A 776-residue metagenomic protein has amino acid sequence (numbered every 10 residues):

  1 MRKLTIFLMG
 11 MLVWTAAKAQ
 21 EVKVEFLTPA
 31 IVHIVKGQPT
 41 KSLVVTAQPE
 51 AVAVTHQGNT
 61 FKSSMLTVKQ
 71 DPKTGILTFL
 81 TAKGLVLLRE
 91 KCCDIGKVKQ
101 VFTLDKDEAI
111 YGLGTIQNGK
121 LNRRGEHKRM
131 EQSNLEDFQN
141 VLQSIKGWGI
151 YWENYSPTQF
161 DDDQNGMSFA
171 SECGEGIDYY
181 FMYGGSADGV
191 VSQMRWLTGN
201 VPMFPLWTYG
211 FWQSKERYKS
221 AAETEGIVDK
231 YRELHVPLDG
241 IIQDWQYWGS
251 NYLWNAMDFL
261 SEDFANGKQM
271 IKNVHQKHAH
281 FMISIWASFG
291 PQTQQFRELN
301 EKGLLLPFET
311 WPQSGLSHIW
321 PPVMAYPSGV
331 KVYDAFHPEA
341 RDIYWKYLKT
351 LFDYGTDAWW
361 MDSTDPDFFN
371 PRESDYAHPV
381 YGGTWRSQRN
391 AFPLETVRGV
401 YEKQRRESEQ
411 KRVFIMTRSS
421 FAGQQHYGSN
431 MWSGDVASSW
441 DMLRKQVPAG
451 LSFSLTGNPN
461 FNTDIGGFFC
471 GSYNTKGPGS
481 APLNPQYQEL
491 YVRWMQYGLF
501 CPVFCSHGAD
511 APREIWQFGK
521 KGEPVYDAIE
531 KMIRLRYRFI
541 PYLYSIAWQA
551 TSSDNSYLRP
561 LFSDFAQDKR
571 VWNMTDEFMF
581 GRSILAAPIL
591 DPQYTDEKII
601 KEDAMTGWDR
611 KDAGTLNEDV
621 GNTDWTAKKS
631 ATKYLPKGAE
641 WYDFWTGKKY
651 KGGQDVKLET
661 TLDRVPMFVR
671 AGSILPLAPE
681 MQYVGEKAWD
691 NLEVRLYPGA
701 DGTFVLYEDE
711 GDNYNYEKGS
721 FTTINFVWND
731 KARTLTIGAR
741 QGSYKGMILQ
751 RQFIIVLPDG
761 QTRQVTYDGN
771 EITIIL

Functional and structural regions predicted by a protein language model:
M1, A17-T208, S214-E216, S220-D229 (+12 more regions): N-terminal accessory segment at the very beginning of proteins
L4-V13: Sec-dependent N-terminal signal peptides
E21, I31, T67, N140-V141 (+20 more regions): Beta-sheet entry/capping signal
R89, D239-I529, D564-A566, M574: Aromatic- and carboxylate-enriched substrate-binding clefts and catalytic-loop regions of carbohydrate-active enzymes
F211-A221, K331-A340: Active-site mouth loops of central-metabolism enzymes
G226, K230, E339, I343-Y347 (+3 more regions): A non-catalytic, amphipathic alpha-helix used as a structural packing/dimerization or gating element in enzyme scaffolds
Y401-V413, S420-M431, F453-T463, F468-A732 (+2 more regions): Catalytic core of carbohydrate-active enzymes
